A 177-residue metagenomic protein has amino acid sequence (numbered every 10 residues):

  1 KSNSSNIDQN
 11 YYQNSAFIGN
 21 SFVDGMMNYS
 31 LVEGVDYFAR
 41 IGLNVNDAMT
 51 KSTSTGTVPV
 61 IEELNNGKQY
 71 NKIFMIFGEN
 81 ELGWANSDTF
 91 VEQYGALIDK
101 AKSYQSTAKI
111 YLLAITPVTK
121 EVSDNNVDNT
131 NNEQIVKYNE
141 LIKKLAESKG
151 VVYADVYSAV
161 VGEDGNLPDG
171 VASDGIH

Functional and structural regions predicted by a protein language model:
N3-Q93: Conserved SGNH/GDSL esterase-like catalytic core that processes O-acyl groups on lipids and polysaccharides
Y29, G67, S103-Y104, S148: Alpha-helix C-cap/termination motif
F38-R40, L113, V156: Conserved beta-strand termini and adjacent loop/short-helix elements that scaffold enzyme active sites in alpha/beta
E63, A96, K100-A101: A generic secondary-structure signal
F74-G78, D99, Y111: Conserved, well-ordered alpha-helix/loop/beta-strand core segments that scaffold catalytic motifs
D88-L97, I135-Y138: Charged helix-capping and loop-helix junction motifs
Q105-K109: A short helix->loop->beta-strand "cap" motif at the edges of active sites that frequently abuts
V118-H177: Catalytic His-Asp segment of secreted/periplasmic serine-dependent ester chemistry enzymes
